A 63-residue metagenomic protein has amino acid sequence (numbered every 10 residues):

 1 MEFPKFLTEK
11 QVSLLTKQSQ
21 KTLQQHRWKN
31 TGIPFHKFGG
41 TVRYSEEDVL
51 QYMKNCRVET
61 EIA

Functional and structural regions predicted by a protein language model:
M1-T22: Polyanion-binding surface elements
F6, R43-Y44: Short aromatic/basic micro-patch
L15-R43, M53, A63: Major-groove DNA-recognition helix of helix-turn-helix-type DNA-binding domains
E47-V49, C56: C-terminal structural segments of small proteins and small subunits
